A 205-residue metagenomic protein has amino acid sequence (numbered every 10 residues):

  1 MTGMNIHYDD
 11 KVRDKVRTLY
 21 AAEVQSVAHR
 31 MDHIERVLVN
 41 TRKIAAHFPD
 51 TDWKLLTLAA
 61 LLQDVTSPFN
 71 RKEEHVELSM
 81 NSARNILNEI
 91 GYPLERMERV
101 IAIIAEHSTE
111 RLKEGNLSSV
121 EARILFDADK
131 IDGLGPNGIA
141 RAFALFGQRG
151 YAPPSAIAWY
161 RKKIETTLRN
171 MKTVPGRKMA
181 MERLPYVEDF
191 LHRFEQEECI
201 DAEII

Functional and structural regions predicted by a protein language model:
T2-Y20: Short alpha-helical hairpin
G3-H7, E23-P49, L62, L112-I205: Divalent metal-dependent phosphate-bond-processing catalytic cores, especially two-metal-ion Mg2+/Mn2+ enzymes that act
R17, V39-R42, R84, A105: Amphipathic, well-packed alpha-helical segments that form the structural scaffold of globular domains
R17-A21, L61-D64: A short small-residue
V37, H75-E89: An active-site-proximal "capping" alpha-helix that borders the catalytic cofactor pocket
D52-R71, H75, S79, V100-T109: His-Asp-centered metal-binding catalytic motifs of divalent-metal-dependent phosphohydrolases/nucleases
E89-Y92, E110-G115: Short helix-to-loop capping/linker segments positioned immediately adjacent to catalytic or ligand/cofactor-binding
